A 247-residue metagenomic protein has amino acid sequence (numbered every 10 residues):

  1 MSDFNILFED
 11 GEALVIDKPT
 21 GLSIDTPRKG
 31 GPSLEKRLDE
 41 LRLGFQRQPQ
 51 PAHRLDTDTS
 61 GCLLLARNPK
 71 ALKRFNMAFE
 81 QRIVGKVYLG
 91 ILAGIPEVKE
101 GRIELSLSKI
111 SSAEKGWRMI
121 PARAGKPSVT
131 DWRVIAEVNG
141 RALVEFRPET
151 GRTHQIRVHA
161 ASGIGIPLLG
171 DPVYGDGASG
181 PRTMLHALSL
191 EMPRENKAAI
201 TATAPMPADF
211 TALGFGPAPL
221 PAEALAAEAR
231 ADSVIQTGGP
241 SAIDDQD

Functional and structural regions predicted by a protein language model:
M1-A13, P19-D25, H159-D247: Pseudouridine synthases involved in rRNA/tRNA modification
D17-K18, L64, G90, W132 (+2 more regions): Residue-level signal for inorganic ion chemistry
L22-R37, R74, L92-A142, A202 (+1 more regions): Glycine- and acidic-residue-rich catalytic/RNA-contacting loop of pseudouridine synthases
G30-L34, F79-K86: A short alpha->loop->secondary-structure connector
Q46-Q81: Glycine/acidic-rich beta-strand-loop module
R54-T57, A136-V138, R182: A short beta-turn/loop motif at secondary-structure boundaries
F75, R152-A160: Short beta-strand segments enriched for Tyr within beta-sheet-rich domains, predominantly fibronectin type III
A93, F146-E149: A structural micro-motif recognizing beta-strand termini and the immediately following turn/loop segments
